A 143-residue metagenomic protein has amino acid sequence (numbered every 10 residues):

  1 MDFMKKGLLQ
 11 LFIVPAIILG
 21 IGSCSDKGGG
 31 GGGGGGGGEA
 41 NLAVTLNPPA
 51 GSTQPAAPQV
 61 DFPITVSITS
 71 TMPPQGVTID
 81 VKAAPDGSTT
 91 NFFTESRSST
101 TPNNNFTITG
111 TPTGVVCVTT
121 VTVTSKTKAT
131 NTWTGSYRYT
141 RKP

Functional and structural regions predicted by a protein language model:
D2-F3, G36-P143: First exposed extracellular module after export/assembly in secreted or surface-exposed proteins
D2-N47: Bacterial Sec-dependent N-terminal signal peptides
